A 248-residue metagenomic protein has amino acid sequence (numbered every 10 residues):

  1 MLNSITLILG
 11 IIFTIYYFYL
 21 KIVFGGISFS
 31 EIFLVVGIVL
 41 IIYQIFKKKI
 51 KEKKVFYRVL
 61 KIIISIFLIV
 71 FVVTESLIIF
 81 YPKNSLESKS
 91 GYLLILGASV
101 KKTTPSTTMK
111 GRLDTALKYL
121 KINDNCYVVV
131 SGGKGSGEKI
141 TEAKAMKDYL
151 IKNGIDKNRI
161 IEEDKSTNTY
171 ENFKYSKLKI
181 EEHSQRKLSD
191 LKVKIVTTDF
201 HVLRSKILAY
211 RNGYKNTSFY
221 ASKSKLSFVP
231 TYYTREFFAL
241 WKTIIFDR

Functional and structural regions predicted by a protein language model:
M1-K47: Membrane-embedded alpha-helical segments of integral membrane proteins
Y16-K21, Q44, V70-I79, I244: Short hydrophobic alpha-helical membrane-anchoring segments
F24, F46-V59: Membrane-interface helix-boundary motifs at transmembrane edges
G25, I79-K83, D247-R248: Transmembrane helix-loop junctions in multipass membrane proteins, especially transporters and channels
I42-I50, K101, S176: Juxtamembrane membrane-interface segments at transmembrane alpha-helix termini
V55-L77: Internal/C-terminal transmembrane anchor helices
V73-T234: A structural signal for short, hydrophobic/glycine-enriched beta-strand patches
V229-R248: A transmembrane-helix-recognition feature enriched in membrane-embedded lipid enzymes and envelope glyco-/phospholipid
